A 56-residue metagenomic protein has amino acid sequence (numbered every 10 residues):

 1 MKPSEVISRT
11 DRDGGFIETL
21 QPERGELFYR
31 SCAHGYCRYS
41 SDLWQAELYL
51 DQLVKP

Functional and structural regions predicted by a protein language model:
M1-F28: Short N-terminal "domain-start" leader segments that mark the transition from disordered tails or signal peptides into
M1-K2, Q52-P56: Short intrinsically disordered terminal tails
D11-R12, P22, C32, Y39 (+1 more regions): Generic detector of intrinsically disordered, low-complexity, polar/charged segments
C32-E47, L53: A short, exposed loop/beta-hairpin motif centered on an aromatic-Gly-Thr core
